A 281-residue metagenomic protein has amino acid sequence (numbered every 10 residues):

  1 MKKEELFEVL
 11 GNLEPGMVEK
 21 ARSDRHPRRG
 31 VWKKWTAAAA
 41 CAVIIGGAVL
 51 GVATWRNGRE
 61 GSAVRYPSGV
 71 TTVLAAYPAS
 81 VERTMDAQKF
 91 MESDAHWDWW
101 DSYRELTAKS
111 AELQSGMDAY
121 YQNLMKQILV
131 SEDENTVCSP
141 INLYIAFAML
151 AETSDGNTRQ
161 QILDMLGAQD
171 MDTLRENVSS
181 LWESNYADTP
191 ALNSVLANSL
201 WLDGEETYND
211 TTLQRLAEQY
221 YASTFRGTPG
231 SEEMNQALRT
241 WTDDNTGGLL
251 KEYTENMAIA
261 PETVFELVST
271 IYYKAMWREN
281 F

Functional and structural regions predicted by a protein language model:
M1-G30: Disordered, charged N-terminal biogenesis/targeting segments of membrane/secreted proteins
G11, M125-L129, D243, G247: Amphipathic, well-packed alpha-helical segments that form the structural scaffold of globular domains
V18, C41, I45, Q161-A168: Short secondary-structure subsegments characteristic of cysteine-rich extracellular domains
P27-W55: Internal signal-anchor transmembrane helix that establishes type II topology
R59-I162, E252-Y253: Flexible propeptides and autoinhibitory/regulatory segments associated with cysteine proteases
A63-D86, D133, L143, F147 (+1 more regions): Non-catalytic, conformational "gating/processing" segments within enzyme and secreted inhibitor domains
E152-S184: Active-site-surrounding "flap" and adjacent substrate/cofactor-binding loops of secreted or lumenal enzymes, prototyped
